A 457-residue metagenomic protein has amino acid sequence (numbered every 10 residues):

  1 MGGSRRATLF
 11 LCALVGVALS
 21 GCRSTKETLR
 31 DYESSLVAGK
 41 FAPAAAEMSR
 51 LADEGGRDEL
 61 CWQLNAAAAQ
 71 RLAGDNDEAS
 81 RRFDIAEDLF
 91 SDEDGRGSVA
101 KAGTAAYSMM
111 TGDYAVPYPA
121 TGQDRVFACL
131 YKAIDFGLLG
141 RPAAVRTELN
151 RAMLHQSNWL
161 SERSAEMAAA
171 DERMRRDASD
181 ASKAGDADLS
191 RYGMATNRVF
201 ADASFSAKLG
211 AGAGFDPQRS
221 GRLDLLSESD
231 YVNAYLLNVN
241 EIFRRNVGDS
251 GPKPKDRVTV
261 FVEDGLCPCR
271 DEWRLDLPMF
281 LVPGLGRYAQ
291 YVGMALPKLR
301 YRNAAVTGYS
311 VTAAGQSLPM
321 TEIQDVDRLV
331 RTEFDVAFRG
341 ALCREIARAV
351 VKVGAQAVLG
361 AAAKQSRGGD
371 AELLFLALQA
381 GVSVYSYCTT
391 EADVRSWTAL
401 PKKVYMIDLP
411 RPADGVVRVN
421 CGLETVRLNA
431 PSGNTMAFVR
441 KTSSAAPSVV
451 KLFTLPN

Functional and structural regions predicted by a protein language model:
M1-F10: Bacterial N-terminal signal peptides that target proteins for export
F10-A18: Bacterial N-terminal signal peptides
V17, N158, D264-P268: Short loop/turn segments at secondary-structure transitions that flank enzyme active sites
S20-F41: Bacterial Sec signal peptide processing site at the extreme N-terminus
L29, L60-L64, L275: Short amphipathic alpha-helical segment that frequently serves as the phosphate-/nucleotide-binding helix
S35, F41-I242: Alpha-helical protein-protein interaction scaffolds
R244-A413, R418-N457: Short loop/turn and low-complexity linker motifs enriched in small/turn-promoting residues
